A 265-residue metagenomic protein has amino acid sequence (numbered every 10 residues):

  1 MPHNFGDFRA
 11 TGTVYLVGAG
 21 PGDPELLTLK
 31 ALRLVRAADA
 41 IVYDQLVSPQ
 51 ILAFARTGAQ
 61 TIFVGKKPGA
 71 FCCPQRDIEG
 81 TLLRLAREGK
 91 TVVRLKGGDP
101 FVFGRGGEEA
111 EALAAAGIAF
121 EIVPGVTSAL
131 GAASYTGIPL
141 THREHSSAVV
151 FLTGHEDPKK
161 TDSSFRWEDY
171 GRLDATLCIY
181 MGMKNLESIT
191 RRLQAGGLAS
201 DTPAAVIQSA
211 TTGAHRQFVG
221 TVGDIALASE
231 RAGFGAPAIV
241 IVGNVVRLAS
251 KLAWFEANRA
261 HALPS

Functional and structural regions predicted by a protein language model:
M1-P24, L29-V126, A226: Class I S-adenosyl-L-methionine
P2-F5, T11-V14, E88-V92, A148 (+1 more regions): A contiguous loop/helix-start segment that scaffolds small-molecule binding in enzyme catalytic cores
H3-N4, G97-L173, R216-V219: Class I SAM-dependent methyltransferase SAM-binding "motif I" and its flanking Rossmann-like core
L26, K30, R36, L46 (+11 more regions): Conserved active-site and cofactor/substrate-binding residues in soluble primary-metabolism enzymes
I51-L52, L113, A132-A133, I189 (+1 more regions): Hydrophobic packing residues within well-ordered alpha-helices of enzyme cores
A55, T136, L193, G197: Active-site catalytic pocket residues across diverse enzymes, especially alpha/beta-hydrolases
A59-K66, G117-E121, L140-V150, G197-V206: Short hydrophobic/aromatic-enriched beta-strand-loop microsegments
